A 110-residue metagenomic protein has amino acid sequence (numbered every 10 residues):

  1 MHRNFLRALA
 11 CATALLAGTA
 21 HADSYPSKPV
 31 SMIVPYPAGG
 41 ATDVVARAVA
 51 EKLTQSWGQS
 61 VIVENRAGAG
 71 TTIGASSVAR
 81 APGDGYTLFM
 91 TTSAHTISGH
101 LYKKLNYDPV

Functional and structural regions predicted by a protein language model:
M1-L9: Bacterial N-terminal signal peptides that target proteins for export
A8-C11, I33: Residue-level detector of transmembrane insertion/anchoring sites
A22-V110: N-terminal (or domain-start) structured segment
